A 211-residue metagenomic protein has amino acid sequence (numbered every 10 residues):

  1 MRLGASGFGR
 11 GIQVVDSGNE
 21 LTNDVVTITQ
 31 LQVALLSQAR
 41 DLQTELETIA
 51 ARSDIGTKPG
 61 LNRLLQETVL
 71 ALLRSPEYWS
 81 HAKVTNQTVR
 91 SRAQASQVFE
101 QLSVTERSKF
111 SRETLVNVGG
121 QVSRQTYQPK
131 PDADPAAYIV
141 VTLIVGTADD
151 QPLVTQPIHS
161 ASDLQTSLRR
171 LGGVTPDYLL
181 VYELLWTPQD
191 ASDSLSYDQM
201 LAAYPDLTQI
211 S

Functional and structural regions predicted by a protein language model:
M1-L21: Long amphipathic alpha-helical segments used for membrane anchoring, targeting, substrate engagement, or oligomerization
M1-S6, Q199-S211: Eukaryotic intrinsically disordered, low-complexity regions
V15-D41: Acidic, low-complexity proline/glycine-rich segments
A34-A203: Structured extramembrane domains adjacent to transmembrane segments
